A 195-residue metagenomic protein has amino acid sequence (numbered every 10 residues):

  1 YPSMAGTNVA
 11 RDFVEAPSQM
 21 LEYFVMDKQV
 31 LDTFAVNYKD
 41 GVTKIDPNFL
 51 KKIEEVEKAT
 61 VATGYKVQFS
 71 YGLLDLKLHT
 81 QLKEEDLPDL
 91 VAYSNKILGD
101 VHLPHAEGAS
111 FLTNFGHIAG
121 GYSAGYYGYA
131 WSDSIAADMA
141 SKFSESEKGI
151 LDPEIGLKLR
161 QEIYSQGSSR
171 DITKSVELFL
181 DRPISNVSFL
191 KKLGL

Functional and structural regions predicted by a protein language model:
Y1-L195: Cation-handling catalytic/transport regions enriched in His/Asp/Glu
